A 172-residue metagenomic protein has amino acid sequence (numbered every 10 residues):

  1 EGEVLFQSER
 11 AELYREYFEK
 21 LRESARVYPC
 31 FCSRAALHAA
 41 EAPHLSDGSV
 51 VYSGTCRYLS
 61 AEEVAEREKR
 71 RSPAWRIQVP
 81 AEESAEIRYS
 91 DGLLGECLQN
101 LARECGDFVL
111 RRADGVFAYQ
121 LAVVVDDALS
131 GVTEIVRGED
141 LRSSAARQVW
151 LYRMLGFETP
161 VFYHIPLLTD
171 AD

Functional and structural regions predicted by a protein language model:
E1-A36, R76, F162-H164: Conserved alpha/beta enzyme-core scaffolds, especially Rossmann-like or related mixed alpha/beta domains that build
R34-D172: Active-site cores that bind ATP or allylic diphosphates and position pyrophosphate for catalysis
